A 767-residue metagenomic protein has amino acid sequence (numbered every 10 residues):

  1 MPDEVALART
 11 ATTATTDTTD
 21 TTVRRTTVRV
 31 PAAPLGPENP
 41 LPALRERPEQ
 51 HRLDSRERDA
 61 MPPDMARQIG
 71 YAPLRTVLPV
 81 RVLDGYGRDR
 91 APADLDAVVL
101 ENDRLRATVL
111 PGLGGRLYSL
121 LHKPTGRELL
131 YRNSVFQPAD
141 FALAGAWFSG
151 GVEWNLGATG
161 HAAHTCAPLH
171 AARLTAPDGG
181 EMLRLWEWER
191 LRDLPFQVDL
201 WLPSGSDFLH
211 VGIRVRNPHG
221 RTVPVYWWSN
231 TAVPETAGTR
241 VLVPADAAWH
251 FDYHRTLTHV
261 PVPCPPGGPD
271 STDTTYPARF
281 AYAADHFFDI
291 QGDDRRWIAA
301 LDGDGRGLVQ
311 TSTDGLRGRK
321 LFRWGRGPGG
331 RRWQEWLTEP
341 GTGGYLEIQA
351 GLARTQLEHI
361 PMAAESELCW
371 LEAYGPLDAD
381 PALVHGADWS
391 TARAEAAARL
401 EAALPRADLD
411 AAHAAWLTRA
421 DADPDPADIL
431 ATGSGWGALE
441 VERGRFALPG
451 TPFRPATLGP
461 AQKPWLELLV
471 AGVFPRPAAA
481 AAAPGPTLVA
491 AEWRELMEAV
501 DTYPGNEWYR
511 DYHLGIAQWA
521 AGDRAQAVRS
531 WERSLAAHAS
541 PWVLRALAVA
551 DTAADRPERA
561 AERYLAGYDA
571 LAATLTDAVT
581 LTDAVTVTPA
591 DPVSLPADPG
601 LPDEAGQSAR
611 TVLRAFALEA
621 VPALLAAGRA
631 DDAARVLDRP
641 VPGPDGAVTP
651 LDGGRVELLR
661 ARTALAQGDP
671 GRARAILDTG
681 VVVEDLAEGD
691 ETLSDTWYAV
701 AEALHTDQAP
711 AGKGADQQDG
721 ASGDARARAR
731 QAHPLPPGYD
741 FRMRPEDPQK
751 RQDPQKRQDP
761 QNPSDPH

Functional and structural regions predicted by a protein language model:
E4-T10, T19-P62, V98, D207 (+5 more regions): A contiguous, surface-exposed recognition patch within enzymatic or periplasmic domains that forms
T19-G70, L95-A97, E101, L105-C166: Acidic-aromatic substrate-binding/catalytic surfaces of carbohydrate-active enzymes
D59-E101, V152-D207, A237, P328-L357: Extended, loop-rich substrate-binding clefts of extracytoplasmic carbohydrate-active enzymes
V98-E101, A171, I213, P361-D378: Short Pro-Gly-centered flexible turn/kink motifs
A107-T125, L185-T236, V243-D246, L371-E372: Acidic, contiguous internal or C-terminal segments within carbohydrate-active enzymes that form a structured patch used
H513, A546, E619, L659 (+1 more regions): "A position-specific structural signal for the A-helix of alpha-solenoid helical repeats
